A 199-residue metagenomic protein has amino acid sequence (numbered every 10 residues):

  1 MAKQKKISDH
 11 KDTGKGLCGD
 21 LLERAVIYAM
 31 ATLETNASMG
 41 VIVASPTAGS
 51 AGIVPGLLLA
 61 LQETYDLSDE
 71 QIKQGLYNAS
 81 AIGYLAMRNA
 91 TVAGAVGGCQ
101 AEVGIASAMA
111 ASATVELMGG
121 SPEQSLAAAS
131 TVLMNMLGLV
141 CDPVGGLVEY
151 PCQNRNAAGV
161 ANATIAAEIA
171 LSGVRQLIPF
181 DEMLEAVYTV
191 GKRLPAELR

Functional and structural regions predicted by a protein language model:
M1-V41, E63-T64, G173, F180-R199: Generic N-terminal targeting/processing segments that precede catalytic cores or assembly contacts
G19-N36, Q71-A90, N135-P143: Acidic-glycine-rich active-site phosphate/pyrophosphate-binding loop
M39-I42, V92-G98, L147-Y150: Active-site-adjacent structural elements in folded domains
M39-L57, C99-A106: Conserved phosphate/anionic-ligand binding catalytic regions in large, soluble enzymes, centered on
P55-L67, T114-G119: Alpha-helical support elements that line or immediately flank enzyme active sites and cofactor-binding pockets
M87, T91-Q100, A106-S107, A111 (+1 more regions): N-terminal glycine-/lysine-enriched basic segments
S107, S112-R199: Functionally critical mobile loop/hinge segments
